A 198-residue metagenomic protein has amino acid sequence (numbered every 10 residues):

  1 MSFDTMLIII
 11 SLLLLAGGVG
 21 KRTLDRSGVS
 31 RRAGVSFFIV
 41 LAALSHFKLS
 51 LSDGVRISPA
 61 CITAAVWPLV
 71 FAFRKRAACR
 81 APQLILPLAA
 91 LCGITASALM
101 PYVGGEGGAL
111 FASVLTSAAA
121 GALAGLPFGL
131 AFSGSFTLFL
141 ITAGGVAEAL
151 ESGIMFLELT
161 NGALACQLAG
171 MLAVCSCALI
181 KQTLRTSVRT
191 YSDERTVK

Functional and structural regions predicted by a protein language model:
M1-K21, G125-K198: C-terminal transmembrane helix-loop-helix hairpin of multi-pass membrane proteins
M1-S11, S50-T63, G104-L115: Structural signature of hydrophobic alpha-helical transmembrane segments
I10-A16, F38-L44, A65-V70, A89-A96 (+1 more regions): Hydrophobic core of alpha-helical transmembrane segments in multi-pass integral membrane proteins
L14-S27, V66-C79, A122-G125, I180-L184: C-terminal ends of transmembrane helices
L24-S30, L51-I57, K75-I85: Interfacial helix-loop-helix linkers and transmembrane-helix boundary segments in multi-pass membrane proteins
R31-V55: A generic, lipid-embedded transmembrane alpha helix
I39-F47, L91-L99, T137-A149: Aromatic-anchored segments of alpha-helical transmembrane domains
A60-I62, V66-W67, A72-L140: Membrane-proximal helix-loop-helix units in multi-pass membrane proteins
